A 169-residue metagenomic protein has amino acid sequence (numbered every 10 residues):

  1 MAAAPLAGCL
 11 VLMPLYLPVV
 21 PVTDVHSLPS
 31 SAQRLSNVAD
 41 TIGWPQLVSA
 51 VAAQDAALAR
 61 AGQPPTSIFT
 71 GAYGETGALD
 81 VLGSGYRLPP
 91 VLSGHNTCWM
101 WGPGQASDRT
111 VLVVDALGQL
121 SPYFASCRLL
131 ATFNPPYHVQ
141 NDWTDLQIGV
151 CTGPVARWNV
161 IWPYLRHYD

Functional and structural regions predicted by a protein language model:
A2-P64, G74-G77, V81-R87, G94-N96 (+1 more regions): Membrane-proximal, lumen/periplasm-facing interface regions of secretory-pathway glyco- and lipid-modifying enzymes
P64-I68, R109-V111: Short active-site oxyanion
G71: Replace "coordinates the UDP/GDP/TDP-sugar" with "coordinates nucleotide-activated sugar donors
S84-F124: Extended hydrophobic/aromatic segments used for targeting, binding, or gating
